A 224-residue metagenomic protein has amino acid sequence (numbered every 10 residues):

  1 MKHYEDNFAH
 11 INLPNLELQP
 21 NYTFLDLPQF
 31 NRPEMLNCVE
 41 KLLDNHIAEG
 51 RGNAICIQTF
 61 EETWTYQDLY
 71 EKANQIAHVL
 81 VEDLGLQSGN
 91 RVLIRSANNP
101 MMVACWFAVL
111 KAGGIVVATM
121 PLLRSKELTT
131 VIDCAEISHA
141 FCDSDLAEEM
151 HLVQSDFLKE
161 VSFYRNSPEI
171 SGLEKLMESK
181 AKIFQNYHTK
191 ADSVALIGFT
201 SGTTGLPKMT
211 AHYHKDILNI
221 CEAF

Functional and structural regions predicted by a protein language model:
M1-F8, F107, K111-L176, F184: Structural core segment of the AMP-binding/adenylate-forming
M1-N37: Flexible, non-catalytic linker and terminal segments flanking ANL/adenylate-forming cores
E40-T65: AMP-dependent adenylate-forming
L43-H46, L69, A73, V92 (+6 more regions): Adenylate-forming
T59-W64, V79-K126: Conserved AMP-binding/adenylate-forming
T65-Q67, A195-N219: Conserved AMP-binding A3 loop
A73-A77, H214, C221: Short amphipathic alpha-helical/adjacent loop interface patches that line ligand and macromolecule-binding sites
P168, E178-F199, L206: Conserved pre-ATP/AMP-binding loop-to-beta segment of ANL
